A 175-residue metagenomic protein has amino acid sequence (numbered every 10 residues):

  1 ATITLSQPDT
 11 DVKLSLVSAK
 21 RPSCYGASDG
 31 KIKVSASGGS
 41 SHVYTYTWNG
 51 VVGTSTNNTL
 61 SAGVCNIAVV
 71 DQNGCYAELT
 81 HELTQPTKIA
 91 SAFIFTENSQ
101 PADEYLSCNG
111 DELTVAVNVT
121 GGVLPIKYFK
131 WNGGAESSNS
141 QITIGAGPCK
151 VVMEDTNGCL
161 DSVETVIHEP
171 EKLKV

Functional and structural regions predicted by a protein language model:
A1-V175: Proline- and Ser/Thr-rich low-complexity, intrinsically disordered segments
